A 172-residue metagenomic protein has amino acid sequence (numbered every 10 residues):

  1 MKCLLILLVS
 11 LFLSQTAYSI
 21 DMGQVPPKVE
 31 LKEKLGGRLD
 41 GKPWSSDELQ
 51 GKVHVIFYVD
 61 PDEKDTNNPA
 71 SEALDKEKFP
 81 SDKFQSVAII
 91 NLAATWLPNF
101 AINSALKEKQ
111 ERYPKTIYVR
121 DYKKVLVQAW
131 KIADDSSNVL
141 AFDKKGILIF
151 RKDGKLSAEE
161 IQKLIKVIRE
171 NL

Functional and structural regions predicted by a protein language model:
C3-L13: Sec-dependent N-terminal signal peptides
Q15-E30: N-proximal helix/coil linker or "cap" segments that precede and/or mark the start of modular domains
E30-V53: A short beta-strand-turn-helix
Q50-H54, D82-Q85, K115, S136-S137 (+1 more regions): Loop/turn elements at helix/coil->beta-strand transitions in domains of secreted/extracellular proteins
K52-H54, D62-K109: Structural microenvironment flanking redox-active thiols in thiol-disulfide oxidoreductases
P61-D65, L92-W96, K123-L126, L148 (+1 more regions): Solvent-exposed loop/turn segments at secondary-structure junctions within structured extracellular/periplasmic domains
V87-I89, S104-D135: Short, internal strand/loop/helix patches that form the active-site neighborhood or redox-interaction surface
D135-L172: Thiol-/selenol-based redox modules, centered on thioredoxin-like and closely related oxidoreductase domains
